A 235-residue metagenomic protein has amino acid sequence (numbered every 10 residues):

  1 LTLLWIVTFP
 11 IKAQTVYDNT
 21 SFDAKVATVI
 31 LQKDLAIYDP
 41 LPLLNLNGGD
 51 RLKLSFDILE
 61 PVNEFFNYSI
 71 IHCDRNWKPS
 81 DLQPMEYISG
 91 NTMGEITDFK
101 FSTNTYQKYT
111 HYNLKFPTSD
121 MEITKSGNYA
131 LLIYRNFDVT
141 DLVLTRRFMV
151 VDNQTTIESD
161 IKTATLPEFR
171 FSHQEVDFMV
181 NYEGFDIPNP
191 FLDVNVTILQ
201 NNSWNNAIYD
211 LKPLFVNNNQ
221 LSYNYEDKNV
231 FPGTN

Functional and structural regions predicted by a protein language model:
L1-V16: Bacterial Sec-dependent N-terminal signal peptides
N19-S21, V150-H173: Low-complexity, Pro/Ser/Thr- and charge-rich linker/hinge segments at domain boundaries
D23-A24, T28-H72, E168-Y182: Contiguous beta-strand segments within globular domains
V62-G90, G184-P213: Extended low-complexity, serine/threonine- and proline-enriched intrinsically disordered segments
Y68-I70, G127-Y134, D227-N235: Short, aromatic- and glycine-rich surface loops/edge beta-strands on solvent-exposed regions
R75-W77, M121-E122, R135-V143, S203-W204: Short acidic/polar inter-strand loop motif in beta-rich domains
E95-D98, T103-P117, V216-N235: Aromatic sugar-binding surface patches on proteins that engage polysaccharides or sugar-phosphate polymers
Y106-N136: Ligand-binding face of N-terminal immunoglobulin V-set domains in extracellular IgSF glycoproteins
